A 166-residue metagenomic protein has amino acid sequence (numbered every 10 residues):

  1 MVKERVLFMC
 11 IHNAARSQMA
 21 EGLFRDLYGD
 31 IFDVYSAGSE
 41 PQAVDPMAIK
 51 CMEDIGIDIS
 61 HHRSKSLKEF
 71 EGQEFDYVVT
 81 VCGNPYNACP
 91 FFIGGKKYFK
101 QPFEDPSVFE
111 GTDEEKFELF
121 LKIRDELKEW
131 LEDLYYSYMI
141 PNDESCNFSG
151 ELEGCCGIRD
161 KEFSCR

Functional and structural regions predicted by a protein language model:
M1-E69: Conserved active-site segments centered on acidic
A14, G83-Y86, D105: Short glycine-rich anion-binding loops that position phosphate/pyrophosphate groups of nucleotides and phosphorylated
Q18-A20, P46, A88-F91, E110: Short glycine-/acidic-enriched loop or helix-start segments at secondary-structure transitions that form or flank
G38, C82, P102-E104: Residues at the C-termini of beta-strands that transition into short coil/loop
I59, P85-A88: Glycine-rich nucleotide phosphate-binding loop and flanking beta-alpha elements of Rossmann-like dinucleotide-binding
G72-E74: Alpha-helix C-terminal capping/helix-to-coil transition sites in glycosyltransferase folds
C89-R166: Phosphate-binding/catalytic loops
